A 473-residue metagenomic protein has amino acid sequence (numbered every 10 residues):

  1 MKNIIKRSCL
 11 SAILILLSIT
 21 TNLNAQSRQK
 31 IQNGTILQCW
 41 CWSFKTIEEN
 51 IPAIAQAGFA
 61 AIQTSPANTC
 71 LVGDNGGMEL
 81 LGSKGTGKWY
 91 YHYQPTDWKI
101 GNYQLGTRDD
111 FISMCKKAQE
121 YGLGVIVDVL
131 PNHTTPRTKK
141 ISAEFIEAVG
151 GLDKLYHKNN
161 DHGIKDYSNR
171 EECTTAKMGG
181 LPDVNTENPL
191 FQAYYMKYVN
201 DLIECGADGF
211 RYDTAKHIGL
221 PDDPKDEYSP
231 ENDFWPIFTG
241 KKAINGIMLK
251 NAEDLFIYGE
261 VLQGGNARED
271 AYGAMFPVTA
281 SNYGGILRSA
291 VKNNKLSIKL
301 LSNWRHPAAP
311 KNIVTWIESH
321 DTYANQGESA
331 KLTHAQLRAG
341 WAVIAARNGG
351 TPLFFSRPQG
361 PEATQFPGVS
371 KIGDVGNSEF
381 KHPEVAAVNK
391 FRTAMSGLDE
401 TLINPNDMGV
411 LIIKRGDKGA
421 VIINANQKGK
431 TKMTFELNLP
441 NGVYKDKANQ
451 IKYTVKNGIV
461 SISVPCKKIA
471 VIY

Functional and structural regions predicted by a protein language model:
M1-Q26: Bacterial Sec-dependent N-terminal signal peptides
Q26-N33, E48-A55, F59, P66-A67 (+6 more regions): Active-site-proximal helices and loops of the catalytic beta/alpha 8
G34-C39: Short, well-ordered beta-strand elements
C41-E48, L105, D109, N185-P189 (+4 more regions): Soluble non-cytosolic domains of exported or imported proteins
W42, Q56-A57, T138: Active-site-proximal N-terminal segment of extracellular/periplasmic enzymes that hydrolyze or transfer
Q94-K116: Aromatic/His-enriched, Gly/Pro-containing loop or helix-boundary segments that lie immediately adjacent to catalytic
K140-S142: Eukaryotic low-complexity intrinsically disordered regions
I146-C205: Active-site-adjacent "subsite" loops/lids of carbohydrate-active enzymes
